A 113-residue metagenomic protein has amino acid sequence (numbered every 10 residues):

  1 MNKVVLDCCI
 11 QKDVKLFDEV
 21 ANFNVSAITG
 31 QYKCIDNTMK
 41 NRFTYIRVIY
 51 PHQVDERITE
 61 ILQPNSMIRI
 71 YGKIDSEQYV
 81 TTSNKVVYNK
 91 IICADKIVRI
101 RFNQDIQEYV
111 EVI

Functional and structural regions predicted by a protein language model:
M1-I113: Single-stranded nucleic acid-binding surfaces, predominantly the OB-fold ssDNA-binding core
